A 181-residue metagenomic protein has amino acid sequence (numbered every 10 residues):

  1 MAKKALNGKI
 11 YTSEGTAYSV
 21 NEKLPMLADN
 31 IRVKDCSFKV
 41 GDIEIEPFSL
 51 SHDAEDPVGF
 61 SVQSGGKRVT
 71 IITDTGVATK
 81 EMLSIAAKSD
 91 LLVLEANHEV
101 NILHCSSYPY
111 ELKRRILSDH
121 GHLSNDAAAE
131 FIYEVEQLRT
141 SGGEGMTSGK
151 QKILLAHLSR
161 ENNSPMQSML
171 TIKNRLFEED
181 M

Functional and structural regions predicted by a protein language model:
M1, I10-E14, T70-D74, V93-E95 (+1 more regions): Active-site neighborhood of phospho(di)ester-bond hydrolases with catalytic His/Asp-centered motifs
M1-S37: Active-site HxH/HxHxD metal-binding segment of metal-dependent hydrolases
K4, K39, Q63, M146-T147: Short, flexible hinge/linker loops that cap or flank conserved catalytic cores
Y18, V77, R160: Active-site micro-motifs of SAM-dependent methyltransferase domains
V20-K23, V40-I43, P57-V58, I102-S106: Short, charged, surface-exposed secondary-structure boundary motifs
V33-L91: Core dinuclear metal-dependent hydrolase active-site scaffold
K80-D180: Cap/insert and terminal regions of metallo-dependent hydrolase folds
